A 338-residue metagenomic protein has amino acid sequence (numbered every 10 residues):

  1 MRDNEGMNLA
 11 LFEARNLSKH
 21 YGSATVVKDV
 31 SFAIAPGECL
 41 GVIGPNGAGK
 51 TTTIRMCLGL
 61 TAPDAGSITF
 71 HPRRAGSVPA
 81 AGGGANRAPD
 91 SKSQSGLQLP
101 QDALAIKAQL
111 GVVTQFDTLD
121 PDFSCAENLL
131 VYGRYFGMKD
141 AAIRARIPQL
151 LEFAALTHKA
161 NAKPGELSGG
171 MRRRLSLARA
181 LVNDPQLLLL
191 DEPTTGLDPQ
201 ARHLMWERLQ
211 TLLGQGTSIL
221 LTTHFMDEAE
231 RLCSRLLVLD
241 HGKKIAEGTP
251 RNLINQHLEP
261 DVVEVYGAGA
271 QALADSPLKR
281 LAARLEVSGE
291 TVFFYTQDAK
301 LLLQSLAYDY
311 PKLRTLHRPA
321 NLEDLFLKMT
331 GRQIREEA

Functional and structural regions predicted by a protein language model:
L58: Helix-to-loop junction immediately C-terminal to a conserved catalytic motif
G66-G76, N86, D90-L99, A105-I106: Conserved ABC transporter NBD signature motif
L130, R134, A141-K159: Conserved ABC ATPase "signature" region
K163-L167: Conserved ABC ATPase signature
D184: Conserved catalytic motifs of ABC-family nucleotide-binding domains
L188-D191: Catalytic Walker B motif of ABC-type/P-loop ATPase nucleotide-binding domains
W206-Q297: ABC transporter nucleotide-binding domain
